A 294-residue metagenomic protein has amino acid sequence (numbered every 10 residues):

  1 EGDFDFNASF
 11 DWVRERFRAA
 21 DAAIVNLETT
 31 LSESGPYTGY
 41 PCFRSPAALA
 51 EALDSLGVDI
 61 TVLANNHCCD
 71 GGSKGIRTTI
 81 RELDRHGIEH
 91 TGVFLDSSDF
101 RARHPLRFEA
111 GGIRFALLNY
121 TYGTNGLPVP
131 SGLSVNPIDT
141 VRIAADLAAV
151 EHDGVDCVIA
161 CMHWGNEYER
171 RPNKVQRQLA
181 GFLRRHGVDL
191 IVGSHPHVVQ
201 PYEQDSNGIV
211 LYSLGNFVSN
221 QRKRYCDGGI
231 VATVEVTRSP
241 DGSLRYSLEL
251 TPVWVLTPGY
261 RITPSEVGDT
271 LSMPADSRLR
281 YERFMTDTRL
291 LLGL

Functional and structural regions predicted by a protein language model:
E1-L294: Acidic, metal/ion-coordinating pockets
